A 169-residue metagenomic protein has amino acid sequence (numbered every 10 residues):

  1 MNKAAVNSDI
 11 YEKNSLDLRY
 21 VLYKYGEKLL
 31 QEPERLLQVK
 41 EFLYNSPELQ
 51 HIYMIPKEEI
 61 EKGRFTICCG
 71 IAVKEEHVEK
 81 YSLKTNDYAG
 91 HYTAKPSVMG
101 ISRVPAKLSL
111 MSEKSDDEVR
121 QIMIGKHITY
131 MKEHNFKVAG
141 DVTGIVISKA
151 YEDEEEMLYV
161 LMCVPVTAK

Functional and structural regions predicted by a protein language model:
N2-K169: A solvent-exposed interaction/effector surface
